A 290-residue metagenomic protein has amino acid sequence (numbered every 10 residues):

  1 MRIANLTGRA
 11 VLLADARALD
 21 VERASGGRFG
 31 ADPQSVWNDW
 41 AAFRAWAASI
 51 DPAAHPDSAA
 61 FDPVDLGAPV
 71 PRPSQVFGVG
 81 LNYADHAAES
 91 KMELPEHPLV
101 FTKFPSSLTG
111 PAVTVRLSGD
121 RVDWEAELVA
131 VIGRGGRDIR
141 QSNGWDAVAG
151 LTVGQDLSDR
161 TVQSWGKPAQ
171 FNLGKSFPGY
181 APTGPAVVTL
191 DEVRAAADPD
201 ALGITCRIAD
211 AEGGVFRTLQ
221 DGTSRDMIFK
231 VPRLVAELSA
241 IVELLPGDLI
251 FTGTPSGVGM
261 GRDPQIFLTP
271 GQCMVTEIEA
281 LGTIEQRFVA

Functional and structural regions predicted by a protein language model:
M1, L66-A68, A88-K91, T114-V122 (+4 more regions): A generic local secondary-structure boundary/capping motif
M1-P98, T205, A211, R217 (+1 more regions): N-terminal non-catalytic cap/leader segment that marks the start of a structured domain
R44, A59-D65, P69, H86 (+2 more regions): Catalytic-pocket segment enriched in acidic/His residues
S74-F77, H97-L99, S106, V113-V115 (+2 more regions): Generic beta-strand structural signal
M92-P111, W124, T269-A280: Structural signature of FAD isoalloxazine-binding scaffolds in flavoprotein oxidoreductases
L99-R116, G136-R137, G179-V188, P255-G259: Short catalytic-site patches enriched in acidic/histidine residues that coordinate or position cofactors/metals
K103-P105, A126-L128, I132-R134, T152-L157 (+4 more regions): Short, structured patches in soluble enzyme cores that scaffold and shape functional sites
